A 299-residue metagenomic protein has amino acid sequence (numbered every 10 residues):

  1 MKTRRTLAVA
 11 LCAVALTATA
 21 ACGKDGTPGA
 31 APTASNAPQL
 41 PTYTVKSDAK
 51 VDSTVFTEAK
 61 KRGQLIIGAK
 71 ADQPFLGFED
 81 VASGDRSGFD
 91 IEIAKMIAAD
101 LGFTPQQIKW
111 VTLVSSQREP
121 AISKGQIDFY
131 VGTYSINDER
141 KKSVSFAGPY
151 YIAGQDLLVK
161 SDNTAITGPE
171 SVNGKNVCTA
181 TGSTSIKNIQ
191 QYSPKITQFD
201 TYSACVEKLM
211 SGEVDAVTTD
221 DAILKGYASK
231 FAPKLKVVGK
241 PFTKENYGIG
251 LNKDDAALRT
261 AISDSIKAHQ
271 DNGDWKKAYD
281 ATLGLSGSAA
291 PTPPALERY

Functional and structural regions predicted by a protein language model:
A20-P32: Bacterial lipoprotein signal-peptidase II cleavage site
G23, A34-K50, S183, I249-G287: Extended ligand-binding regions for polar small-molecule ligands
A31-L40, V45-Y130: Extracytoplasmic small-molecule ligand-binding "clamshell" domains of the periplasmic binding protein/Venus flytrap
R86-L101, Y134-S135, A153-V206, D221-K225: Bilobed "Venus flytrap"/periplasmic-binding protein-like clamshell domains and structurally analogous long
Q106-S171: Acidic, polar ligand-binding/catalytic clefts
I108-P120, T164, T181, T197-E207 (+2 more regions): Short helix-initiation/N-cap motifs at beta->coil->alpha
Q117, T133-K142, M210, D215-K244: A ligand-binding cleft/hinge motif common to bilobed small-molecule-binding domains
I152-V159, K225-D264, S286-Y299: Periplasmic-binding protein-like
